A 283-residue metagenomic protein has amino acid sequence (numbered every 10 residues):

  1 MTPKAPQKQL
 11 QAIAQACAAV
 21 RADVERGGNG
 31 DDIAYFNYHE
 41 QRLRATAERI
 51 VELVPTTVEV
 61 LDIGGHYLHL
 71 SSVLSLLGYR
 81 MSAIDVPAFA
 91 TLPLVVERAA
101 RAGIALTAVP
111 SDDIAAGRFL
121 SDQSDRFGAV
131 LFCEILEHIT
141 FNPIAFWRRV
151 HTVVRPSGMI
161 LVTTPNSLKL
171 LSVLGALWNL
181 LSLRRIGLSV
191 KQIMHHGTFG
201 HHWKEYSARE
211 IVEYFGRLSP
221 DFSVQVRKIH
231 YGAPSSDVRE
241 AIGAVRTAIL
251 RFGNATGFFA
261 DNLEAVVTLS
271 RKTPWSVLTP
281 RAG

Functional and structural regions predicted by a protein language model:
M1-K8: N-terminal auxiliary segments of SAM/dcSAM-dependent transferases
K8-Q41, A45, H69, V86 (+5 more regions): S-adenosyl-L-methionine-dependent methyltransferase catalytic module, highlighting the catalytic core
E48-P55: Glycine-rich helix-loop-beta junction characteristic of Rossmann-like nucleotide cofactor-binding loops
T57, R126-G128: Local beta-strand N-terminus motif with an aromatic residue
T57-H66: Conserved class I S-adenosyl-L-methionine
Y67-Y79: Conserved SAM-binding loop of SAM-dependent methyltransferases across substrates and taxa, primarily the Class I
R80-V86: Conserved SAM-binding motif I beta-strand of class I
A129-I135: A short beta-strand submotif of the Rossmann-like class I SAM-dependent methyltransferase core that lines
